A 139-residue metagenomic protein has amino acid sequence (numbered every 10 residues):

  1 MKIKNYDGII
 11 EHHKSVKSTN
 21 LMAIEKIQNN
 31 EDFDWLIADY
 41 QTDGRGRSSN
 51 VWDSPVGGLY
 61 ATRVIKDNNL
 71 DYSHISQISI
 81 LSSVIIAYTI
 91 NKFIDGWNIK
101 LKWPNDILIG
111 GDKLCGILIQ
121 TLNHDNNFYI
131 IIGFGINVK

Functional and structural regions predicted by a protein language model:
M1-K92: N-terminal lobe of the biotin/lipoate ligase/transferase fold
D34, G96-K102: A short coil-to-beta-strand element that immediately follows conserved catalytic motifs
I37, G116-L118, I131-I132: Beta-strand scaffold of nucleotide-dependent catalytic cores
G44, D106, G135: Active-site glycine-centered loops adjacent to acidic/histidine catalytic or metal-binding residues that shape
K102-W103, L108-I109, K113-L114, L118: Glycine- and Gly-Pro-enriched alpha-helical subdomains that act as flexible, kink-prone "lid/hinge" or packing modules
T121-N123: Short, low-complexity Ser/Thr-rich regulatory SLiMs
N126-K139: Short, acidic (Asp/Glu-rich) active-site segment that either coordinates a divalent metal cofactor
